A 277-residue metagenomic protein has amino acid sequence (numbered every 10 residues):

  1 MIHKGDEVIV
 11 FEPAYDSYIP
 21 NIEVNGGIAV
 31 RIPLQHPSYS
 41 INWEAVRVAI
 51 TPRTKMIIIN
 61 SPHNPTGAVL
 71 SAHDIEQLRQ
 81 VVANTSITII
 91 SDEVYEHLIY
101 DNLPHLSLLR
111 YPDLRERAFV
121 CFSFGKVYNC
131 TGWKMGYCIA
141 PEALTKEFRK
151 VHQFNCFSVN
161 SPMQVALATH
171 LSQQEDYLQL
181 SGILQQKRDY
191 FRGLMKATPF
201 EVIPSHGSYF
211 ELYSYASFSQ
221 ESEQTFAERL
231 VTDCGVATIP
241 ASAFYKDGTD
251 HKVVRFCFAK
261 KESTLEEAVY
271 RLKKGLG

Functional and structural regions predicted by a protein language model:
M1-E7: Phosphate-binding glycine-rich loop
D6, G27, N84-T88, R115-E116: A short helix->loop->beta-strand "cap" motif at the edges of active sites that frequently abuts
I9, R47, R229-T238, F244-G277: PLP-dependent enzyme catalytic core of the Aspartate aminotransferase-like
I9-G27: Substrate-binding/gating loop at the entrance of the active-site cleft, primarily in PLP-dependent aminotransferase-like
N25, N84-T85, T198, C234: Helix C-cap/helix->beta junction micro-motif
L34-D101: Active-site phosphate-binding strand-loop segment of PLP-dependent enzymes
R117-G207: PLP-dependent aminotransferase class I/II
L184-Q185, P199-D233: Conserved PLP-binding catalytic core of the aspartate aminotransferase-like
